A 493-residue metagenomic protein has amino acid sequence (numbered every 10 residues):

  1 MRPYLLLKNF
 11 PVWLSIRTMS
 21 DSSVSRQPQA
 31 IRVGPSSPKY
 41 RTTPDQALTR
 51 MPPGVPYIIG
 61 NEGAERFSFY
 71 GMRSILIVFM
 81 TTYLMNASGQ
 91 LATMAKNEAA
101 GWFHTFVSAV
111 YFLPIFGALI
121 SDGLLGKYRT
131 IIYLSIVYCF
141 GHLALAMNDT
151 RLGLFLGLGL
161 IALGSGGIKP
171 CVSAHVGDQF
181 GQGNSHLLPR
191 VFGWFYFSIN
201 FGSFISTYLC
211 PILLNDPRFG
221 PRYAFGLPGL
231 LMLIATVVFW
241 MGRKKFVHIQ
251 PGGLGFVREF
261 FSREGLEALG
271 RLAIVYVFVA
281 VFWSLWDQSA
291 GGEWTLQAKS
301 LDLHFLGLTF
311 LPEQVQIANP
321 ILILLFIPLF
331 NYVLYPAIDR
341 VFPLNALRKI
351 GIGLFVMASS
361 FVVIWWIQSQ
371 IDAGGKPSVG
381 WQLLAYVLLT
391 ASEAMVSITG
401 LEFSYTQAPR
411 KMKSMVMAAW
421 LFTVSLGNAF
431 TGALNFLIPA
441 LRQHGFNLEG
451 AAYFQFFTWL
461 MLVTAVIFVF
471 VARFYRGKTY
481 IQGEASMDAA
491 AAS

Functional and structural regions predicted by a protein language model:
L7-Y57, G181-P189, G193, S198 (+8 more regions): Intracellular loop-helix junctions on the cytosolic face of multi-pass helical membrane proteins
S74, I115-F116, F201-L213, S425-L441: A gly/Pro-rich, aromatic-decorated transmembrane alpha-helix motif that marks the paired, flexible gating helices
S74-E98, G292-P312: Short amphipathic helix-loop junctions that connect adjacent transmembrane helices in Major Facilitator Superfamily/SLC
H104-L119, I317-F330: Central cavity-lining transmembrane alpha-helices of secondary-active solute carriers, predominantly the Major
I136-T150, V356-A373: C-terminal ends and interior cores of transmembrane alpha-helices in multi-pass membrane transporters/permeases
L152-I168, G374-M395: Hydrophobic core of transmembrane alpha-helices in multi-pass small-molecule transporters, especially MFS/SLC-type
G167-Q182, M395-A408: Intracellular juxtamembrane helix-capping segments at the cytosolic ends of symmetry-related transmembrane helices
